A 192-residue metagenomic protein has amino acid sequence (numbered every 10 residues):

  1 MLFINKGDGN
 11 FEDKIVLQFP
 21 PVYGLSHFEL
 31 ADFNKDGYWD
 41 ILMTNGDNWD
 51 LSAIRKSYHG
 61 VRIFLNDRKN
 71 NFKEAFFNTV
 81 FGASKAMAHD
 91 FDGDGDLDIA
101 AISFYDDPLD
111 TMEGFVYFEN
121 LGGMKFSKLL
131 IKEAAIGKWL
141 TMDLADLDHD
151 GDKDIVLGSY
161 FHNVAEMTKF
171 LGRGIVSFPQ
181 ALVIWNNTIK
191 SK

Functional and structural regions predicted by a protein language model:
M1-K192: Beta-propeller-forming repeat regions
